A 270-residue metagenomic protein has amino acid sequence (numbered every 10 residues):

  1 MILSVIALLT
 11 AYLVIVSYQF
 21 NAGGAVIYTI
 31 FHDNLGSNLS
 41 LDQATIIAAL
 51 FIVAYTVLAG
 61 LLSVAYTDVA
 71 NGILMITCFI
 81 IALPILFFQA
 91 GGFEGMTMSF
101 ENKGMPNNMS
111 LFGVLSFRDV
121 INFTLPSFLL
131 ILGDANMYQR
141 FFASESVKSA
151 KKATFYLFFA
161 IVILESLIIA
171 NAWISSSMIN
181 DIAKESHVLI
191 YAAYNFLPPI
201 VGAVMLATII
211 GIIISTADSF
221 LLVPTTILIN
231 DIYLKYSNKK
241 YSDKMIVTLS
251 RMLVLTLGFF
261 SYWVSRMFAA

Functional and structural regions predicted by a protein language model:
M1-A270: Membrane-embedded helix-loop-helix hairpins and adjacent transmembrane boundary segments in multi-pass transporters
